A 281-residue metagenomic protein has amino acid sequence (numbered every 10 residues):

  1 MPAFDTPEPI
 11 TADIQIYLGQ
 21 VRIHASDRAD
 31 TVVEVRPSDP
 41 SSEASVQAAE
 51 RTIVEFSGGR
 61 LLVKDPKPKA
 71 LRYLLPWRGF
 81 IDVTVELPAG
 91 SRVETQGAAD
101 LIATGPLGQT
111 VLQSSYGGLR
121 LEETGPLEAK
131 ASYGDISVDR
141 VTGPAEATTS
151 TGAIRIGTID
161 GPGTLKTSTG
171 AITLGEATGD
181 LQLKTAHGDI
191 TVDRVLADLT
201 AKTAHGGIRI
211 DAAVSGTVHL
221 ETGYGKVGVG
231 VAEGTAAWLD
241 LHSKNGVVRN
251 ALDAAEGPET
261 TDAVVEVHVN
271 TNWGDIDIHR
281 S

Functional and structural regions predicted by a protein language model:
M1-S281: Intrinsically disordered, low-complexity terminal regions
